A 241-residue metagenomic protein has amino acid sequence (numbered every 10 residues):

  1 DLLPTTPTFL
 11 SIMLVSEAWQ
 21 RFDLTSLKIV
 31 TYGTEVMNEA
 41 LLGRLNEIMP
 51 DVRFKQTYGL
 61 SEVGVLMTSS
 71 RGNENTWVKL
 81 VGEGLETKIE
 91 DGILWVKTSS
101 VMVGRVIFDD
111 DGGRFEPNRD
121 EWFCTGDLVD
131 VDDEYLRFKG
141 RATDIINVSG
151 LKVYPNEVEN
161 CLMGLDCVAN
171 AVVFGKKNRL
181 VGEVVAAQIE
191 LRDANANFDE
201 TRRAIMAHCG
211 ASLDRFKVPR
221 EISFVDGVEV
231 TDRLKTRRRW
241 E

Functional and structural regions predicted by a protein language model:
L2-P4, L14-E74, E86: Gly/Ser/Thr-rich phosphate-binding loop
L3, T98, E121, G126-K217 (+1 more regions): AMP-binding/adenylate-forming catalytic core of the ANL superfamily
T8-L10, M37, V101: Alpha-helix capping/helix-boundary segments
A18, S26, D51, C167-N170 (+3 more regions): Glycine-centered tight turns that cap/initiate beta-strands
Y32-E35, Y58, K97-S99, S149-L151: Glycine-rich beta-strand-to-loop/alpha-helix junction loops that act as flexible
K55-E62, K79-G82, V173-K176, S223: Beta-strand->loop->alpha-helix junctions that form or flank phosphate-binding loops in nucleotide-handling enzymes
L80, K88-E121, L151-V153: Conserved ATP/PPi-binding loop(s) of AMP-dependent carboxylate-activating enzymes
K235-E241: Phosphopantetheine-dependent thiolation modules in NRPS/PKS and related acyl-activating systems
